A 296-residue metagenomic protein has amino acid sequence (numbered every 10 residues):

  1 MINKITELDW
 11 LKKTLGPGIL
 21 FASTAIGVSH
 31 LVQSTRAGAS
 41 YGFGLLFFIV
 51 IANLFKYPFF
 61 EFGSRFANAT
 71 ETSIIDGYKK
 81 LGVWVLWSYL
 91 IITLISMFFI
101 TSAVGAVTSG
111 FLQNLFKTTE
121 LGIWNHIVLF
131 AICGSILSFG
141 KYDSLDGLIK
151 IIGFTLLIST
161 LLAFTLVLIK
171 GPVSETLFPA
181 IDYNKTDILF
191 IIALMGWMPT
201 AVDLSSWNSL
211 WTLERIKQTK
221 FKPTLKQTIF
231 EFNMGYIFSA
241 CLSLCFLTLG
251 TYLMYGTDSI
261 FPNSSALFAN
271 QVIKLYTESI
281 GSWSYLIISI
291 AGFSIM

Functional and structural regions predicted by a protein language model:
M1-H30, I192-A193, K220-F230, M234: Membrane-interface "cap" regions at the ends of multi-pass membrane proteins
W10-F21, L81-S96, V128-L129, N184-M195 (+3 more regions): Select transmembrane alpha-helical segments in multipass membrane proteins
T14-A52, F62, T72, L267-Q271: Transmembrane helix-boundary motif of multi-pass solute transporters/channels
F21, F48-G77, S88-I100: Juxtamembrane transmembrane-helix boundary signature
Y57-A67, T212, I237-N270: Extracellular/periplasmic helix-exit of transmembrane alpha-helices
A69, L86-K117, H126, F293-M296: Hydrophobic transmembrane alpha-helices that form the core helical bundles of multi-pass secondary transporters
L90, L115-F139, F154-T165: Transmembrane alpha-helical segments of multi-pass small-molecule transport proteins
F154-D182, T186, I191-L210: Hydrophobic alpha-helical segments and their helix-loop junctions in multi-pass secondary transporters
